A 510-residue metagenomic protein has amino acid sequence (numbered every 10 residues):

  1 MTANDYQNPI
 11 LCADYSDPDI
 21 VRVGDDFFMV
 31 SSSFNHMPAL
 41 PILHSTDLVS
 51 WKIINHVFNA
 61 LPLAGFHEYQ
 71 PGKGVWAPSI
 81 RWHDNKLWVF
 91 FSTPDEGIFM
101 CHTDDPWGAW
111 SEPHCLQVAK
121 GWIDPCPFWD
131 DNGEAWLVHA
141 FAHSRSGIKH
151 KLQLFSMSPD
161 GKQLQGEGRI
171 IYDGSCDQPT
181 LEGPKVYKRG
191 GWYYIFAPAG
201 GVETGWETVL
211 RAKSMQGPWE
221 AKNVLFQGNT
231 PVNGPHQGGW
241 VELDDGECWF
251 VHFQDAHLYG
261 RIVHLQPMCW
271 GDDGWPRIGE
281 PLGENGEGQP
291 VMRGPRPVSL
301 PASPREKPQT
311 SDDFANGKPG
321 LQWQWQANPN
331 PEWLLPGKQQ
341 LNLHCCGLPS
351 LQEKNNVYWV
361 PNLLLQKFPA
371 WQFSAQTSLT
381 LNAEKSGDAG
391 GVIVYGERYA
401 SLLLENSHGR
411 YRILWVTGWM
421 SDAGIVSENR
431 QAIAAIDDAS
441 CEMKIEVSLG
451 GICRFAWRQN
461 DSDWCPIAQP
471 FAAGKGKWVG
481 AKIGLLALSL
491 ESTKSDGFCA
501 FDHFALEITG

Functional and structural regions predicted by a protein language model:
M1-G510: Carbohydrate-active catalytic/glycan-binding domains of CAZyme proteins, especially the secreted or lumenal ectodomains
